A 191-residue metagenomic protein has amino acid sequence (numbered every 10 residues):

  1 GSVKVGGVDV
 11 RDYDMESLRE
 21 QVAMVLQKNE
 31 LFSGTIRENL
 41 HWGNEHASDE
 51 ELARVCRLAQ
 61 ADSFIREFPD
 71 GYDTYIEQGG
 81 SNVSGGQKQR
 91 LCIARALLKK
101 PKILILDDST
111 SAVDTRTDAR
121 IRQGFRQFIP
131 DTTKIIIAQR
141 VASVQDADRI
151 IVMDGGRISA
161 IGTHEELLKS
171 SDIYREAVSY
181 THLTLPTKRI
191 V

Functional and structural regions predicted by a protein language model:
S2-K4, D12, R19, R37-Q78 (+2 more regions): ABC ATPase nucleotide-binding domain helical subdomain, centered on the C-loop/LSGGQ "ABC signature"
K4-D9, D62-L91, L106-S109, V113-R116 (+1 more regions): ABC-fold ATPase nucleotide-binding domain signature/coupling loops
L98-K102, D131: A short, proline-enriched helix->beta-strand linker immediately N-terminal to the Walker B motif in ABC-type P-loop
Q127-A138, V144: Conserved catalytic loops of ABC-family nucleotide-binding domains
D146-V152, D172-I173: Conserved catalytic segment of ABC-fold P-loop ATPases
I161-G162: ABC ATPase "signature
T181-T187: Conserved small/polar residues in nucleotide/adenosyl-binding loops
